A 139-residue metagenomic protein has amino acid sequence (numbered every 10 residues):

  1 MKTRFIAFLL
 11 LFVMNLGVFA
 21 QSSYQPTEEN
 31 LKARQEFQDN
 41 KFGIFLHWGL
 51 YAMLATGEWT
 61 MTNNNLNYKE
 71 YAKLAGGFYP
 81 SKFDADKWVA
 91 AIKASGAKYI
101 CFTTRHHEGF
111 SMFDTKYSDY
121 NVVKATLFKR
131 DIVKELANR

Functional and structural regions predicted by a protein language model:
M1-S23: Bacterial Sec-dependent N-terminal signal peptides
A20-R139: Mature catalytic domains of secreted/periplasmic carbohydrate-active enzymes
